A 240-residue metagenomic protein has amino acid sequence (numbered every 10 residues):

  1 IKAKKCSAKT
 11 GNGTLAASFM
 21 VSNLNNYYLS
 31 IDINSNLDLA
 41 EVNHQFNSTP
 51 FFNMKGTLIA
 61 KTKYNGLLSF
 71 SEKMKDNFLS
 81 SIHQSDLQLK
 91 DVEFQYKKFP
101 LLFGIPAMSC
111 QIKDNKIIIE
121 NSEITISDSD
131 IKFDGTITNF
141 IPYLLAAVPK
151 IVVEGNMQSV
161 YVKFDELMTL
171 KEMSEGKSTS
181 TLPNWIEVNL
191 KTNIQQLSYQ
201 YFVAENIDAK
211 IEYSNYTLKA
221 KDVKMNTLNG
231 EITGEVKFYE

Functional and structural regions predicted by a protein language model:
I1, G13, A17-P106, I112-N115 (+1 more regions): Membrane-proximal interfacial segments on either side of biological membranes
K5, T49-F51, N121-E123: Beta-strand-rich interaction surfaces with strong enrichment in secreted/lumenal proteins
